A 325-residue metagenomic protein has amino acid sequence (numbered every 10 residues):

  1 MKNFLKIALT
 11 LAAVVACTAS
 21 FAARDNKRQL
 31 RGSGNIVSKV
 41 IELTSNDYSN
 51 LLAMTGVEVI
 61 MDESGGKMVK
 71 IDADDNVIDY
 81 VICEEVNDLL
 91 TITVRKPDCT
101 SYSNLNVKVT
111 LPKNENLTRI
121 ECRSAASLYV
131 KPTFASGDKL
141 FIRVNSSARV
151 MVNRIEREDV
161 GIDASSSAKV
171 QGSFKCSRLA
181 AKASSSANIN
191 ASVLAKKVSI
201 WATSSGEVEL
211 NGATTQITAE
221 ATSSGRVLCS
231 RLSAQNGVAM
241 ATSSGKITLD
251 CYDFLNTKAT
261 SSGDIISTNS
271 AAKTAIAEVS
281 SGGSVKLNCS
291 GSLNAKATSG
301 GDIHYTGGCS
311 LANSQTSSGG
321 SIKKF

Functional and structural regions predicted by a protein language model:
M1-F325: Intrinsically disordered, low-complexity terminal regions
